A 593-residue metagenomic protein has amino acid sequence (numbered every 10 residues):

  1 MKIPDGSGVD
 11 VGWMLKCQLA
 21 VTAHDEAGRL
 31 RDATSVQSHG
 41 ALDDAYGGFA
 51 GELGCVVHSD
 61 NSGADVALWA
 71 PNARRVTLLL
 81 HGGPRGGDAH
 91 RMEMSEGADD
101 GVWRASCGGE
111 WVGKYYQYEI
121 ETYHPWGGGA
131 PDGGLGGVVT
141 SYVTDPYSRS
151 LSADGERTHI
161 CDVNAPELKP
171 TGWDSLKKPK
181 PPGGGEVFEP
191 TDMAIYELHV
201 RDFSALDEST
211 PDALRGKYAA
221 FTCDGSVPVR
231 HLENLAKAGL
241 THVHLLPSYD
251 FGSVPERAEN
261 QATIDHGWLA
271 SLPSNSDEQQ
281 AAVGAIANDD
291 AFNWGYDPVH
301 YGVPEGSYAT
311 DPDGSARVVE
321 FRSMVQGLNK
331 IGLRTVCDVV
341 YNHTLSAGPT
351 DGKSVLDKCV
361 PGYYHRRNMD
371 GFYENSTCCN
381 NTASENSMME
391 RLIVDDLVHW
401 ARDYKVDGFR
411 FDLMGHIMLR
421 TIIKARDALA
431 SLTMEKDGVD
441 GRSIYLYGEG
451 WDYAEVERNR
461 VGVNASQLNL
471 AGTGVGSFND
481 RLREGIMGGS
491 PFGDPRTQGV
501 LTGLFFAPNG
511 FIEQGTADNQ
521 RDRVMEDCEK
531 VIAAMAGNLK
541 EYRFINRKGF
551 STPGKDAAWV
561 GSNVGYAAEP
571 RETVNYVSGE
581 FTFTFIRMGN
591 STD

Functional and structural regions predicted by a protein language model:
M1-D65, G97-E197, D202-A220: The feature marks proteins involved in alpha-glucan
W69-V76: Short proline/glycine-enriched turn/loop motifs at strand-loop junctions of beta-rich domains
H81-G87, Y123: Change "in extracellular beta-sheet-rich domains … of secreted and cell-surface proteins" to "in beta-sheet-rich domains
W111, V187-D192, A236-K237, G438-D440 (+1 more regions): Extracellular/periplasmic catalytic domains that process cell-envelope and extracellular macromolecules
K114-Y116, I120-P181, P255-D297, D351-F372 (+1 more regions): Core domains of carbohydrate- and sulfate-ester-processing enzymes
A194-Y196, V243-L245, T335-C337, F409 (+2 more regions): Hydrophobic faces of well-ordered beta-strands that scaffold small-molecule active sites in alpha/beta enzyme cores
R201-T222, R230-T241, L246-Y404, R420-M434 (+5 more regions): Substrate-binding/active-site clefts of carbohydrate-active enzymes
R426-A428, G441-D593: Conserved alpha/beta catalytic core and glycan-binding cleft of carbohydrate-active enzymes
